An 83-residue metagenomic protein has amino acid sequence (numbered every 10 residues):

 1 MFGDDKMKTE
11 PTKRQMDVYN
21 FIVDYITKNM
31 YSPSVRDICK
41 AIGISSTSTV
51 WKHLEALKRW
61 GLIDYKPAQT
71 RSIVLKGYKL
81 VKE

Functional and structural regions predicted by a protein language model:
M1-E10: Short, Lys/Arg-enriched N-terminal segment that forms or immediately precedes the first helix of a structured domain
T12-Q15, N29, S34, K66-E83: Short, cationic-aromatic polyanion-contact patches
D17-D24: Pre-recognition alpha-helix immediately N-terminal to the DNA-recognition helix within helix-turn-helix or winged-helix
D24, E55-A56, S72: Alpha-helical DNA-recognition elements
P33-I44: A short alpha-helical element within helix-turn-helix/winged-helix DNA-binding domains across DNA-binding proteins
T49-V50: Helix-turn-helix DNA-binding helix
K58-K66: A short, conserved structural fragment
